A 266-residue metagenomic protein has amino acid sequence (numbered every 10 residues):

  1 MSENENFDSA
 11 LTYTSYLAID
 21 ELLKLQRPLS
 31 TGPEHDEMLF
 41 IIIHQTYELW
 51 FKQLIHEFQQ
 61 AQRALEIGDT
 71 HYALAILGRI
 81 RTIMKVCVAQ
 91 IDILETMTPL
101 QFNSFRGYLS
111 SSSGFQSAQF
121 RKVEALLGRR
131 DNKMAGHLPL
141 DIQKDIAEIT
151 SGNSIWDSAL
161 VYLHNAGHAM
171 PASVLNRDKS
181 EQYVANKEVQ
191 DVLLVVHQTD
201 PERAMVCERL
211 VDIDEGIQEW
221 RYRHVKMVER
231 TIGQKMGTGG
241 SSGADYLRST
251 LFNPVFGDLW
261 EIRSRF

Functional and structural regions predicted by a protein language model:
M1-F266: Surface-exposed peri-terminal alpha-helical interaction modules
